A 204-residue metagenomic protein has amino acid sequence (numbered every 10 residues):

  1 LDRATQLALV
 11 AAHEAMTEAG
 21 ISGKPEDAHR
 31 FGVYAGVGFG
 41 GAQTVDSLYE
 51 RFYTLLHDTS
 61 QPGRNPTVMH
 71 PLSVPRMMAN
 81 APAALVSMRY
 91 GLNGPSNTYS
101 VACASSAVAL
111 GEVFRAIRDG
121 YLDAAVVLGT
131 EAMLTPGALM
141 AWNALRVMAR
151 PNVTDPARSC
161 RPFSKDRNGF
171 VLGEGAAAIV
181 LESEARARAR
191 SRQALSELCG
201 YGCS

Functional and structural regions predicted by a protein language model:
L1-V101, T130-L139: Conserved beta-ketoacyl condensing-enzyme motif
E18-A19, R89, N93, A116 (+4 more regions): Change "in soluble alpha/beta enzymes" to "in soluble alpha/beta proteins
A42-E50, A132-C160, A178, G202-S204: Active-site-adjacent elements of ketosynthase-type condensing enzymes
S106: Short conserved active-site loop signatures built around small residues
Y121-A125: Short, high-confidence coil segments that cap the C-terminus of an alpha-helix and link into the following beta-strand
V153-S204: Condensing-enzyme catalytic core mediating Claisen C-C bond formation in acyl metabolism
